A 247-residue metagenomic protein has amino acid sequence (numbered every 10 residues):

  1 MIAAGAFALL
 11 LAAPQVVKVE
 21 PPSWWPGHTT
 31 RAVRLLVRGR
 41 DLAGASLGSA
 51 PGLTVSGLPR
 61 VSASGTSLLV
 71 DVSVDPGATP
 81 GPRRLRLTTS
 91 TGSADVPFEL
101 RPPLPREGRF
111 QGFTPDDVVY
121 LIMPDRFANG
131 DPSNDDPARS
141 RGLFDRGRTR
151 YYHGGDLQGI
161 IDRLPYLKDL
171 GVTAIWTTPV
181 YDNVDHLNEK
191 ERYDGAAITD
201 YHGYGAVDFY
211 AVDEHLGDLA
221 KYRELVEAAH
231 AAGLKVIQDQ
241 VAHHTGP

Functional and structural regions predicted by a protein language model:
I2-L10: Bacterial N-terminal signal peptides
A12-G44, V96-F110: Beta-strand/beta-sandwich contexts
H28-T91: Immunoglobulin-like IPT/TIG beta-sandwich domains and homologous Ig-like subdomains
V96-K235, H243-T245: N-terminal structural segment of carbohydrate-active enzymes
